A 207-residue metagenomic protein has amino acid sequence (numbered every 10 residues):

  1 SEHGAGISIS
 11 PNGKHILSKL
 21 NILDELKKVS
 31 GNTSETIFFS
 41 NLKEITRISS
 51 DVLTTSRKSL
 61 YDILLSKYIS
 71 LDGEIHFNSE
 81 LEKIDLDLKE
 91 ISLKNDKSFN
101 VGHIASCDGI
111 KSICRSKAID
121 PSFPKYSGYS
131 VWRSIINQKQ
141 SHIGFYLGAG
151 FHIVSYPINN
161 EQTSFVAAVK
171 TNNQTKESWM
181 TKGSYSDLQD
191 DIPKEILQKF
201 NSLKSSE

Functional and structural regions predicted by a protein language model:
S1-A5: Glycine-rich FAD pyrophosphate-binding loop
G6, K83, V154-S155: Short, surface-exposed charged micro-motifs
S10-I135, W179-S186: Conserved N-terminal helical subregion
T46-D51, T55-D62, N137-E207: Conserved FAD/dinucleotide-binding core of flavoprotein oxidoreductases
